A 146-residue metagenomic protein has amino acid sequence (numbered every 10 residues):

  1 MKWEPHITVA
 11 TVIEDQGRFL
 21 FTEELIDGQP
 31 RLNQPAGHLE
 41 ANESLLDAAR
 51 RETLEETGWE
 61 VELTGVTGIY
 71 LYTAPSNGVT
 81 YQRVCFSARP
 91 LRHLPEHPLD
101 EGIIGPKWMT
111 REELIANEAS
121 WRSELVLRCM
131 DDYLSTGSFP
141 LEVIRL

Functional and structural regions predicted by a protein language model:
M1-Q34, V61, G65: N-terminal strand-loop-strand
E14, L25, R51-E52, E56 (+2 more regions): Short alpha-helical scaffold segments that flank and stabilize functional sites
R18-F19, A119, S135-F139: Generic structural signal for secondary-structure transition and capping sites
L39-E62, Y72-S123, L146: Unchanged
T67-L71: Generic short beta-strand segments
R128-L146: Charged phosphate-binding loop/patch that engages nucleotide di/tri-phosphates or the phosphate backbone of nucleic
